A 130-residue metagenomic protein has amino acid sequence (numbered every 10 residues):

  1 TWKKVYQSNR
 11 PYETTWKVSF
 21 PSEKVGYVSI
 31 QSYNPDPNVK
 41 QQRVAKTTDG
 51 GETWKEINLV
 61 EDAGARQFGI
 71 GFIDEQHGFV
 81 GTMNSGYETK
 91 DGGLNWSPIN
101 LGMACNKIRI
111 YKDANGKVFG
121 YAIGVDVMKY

Functional and structural regions predicted by a protein language model:
T1-R10, Q42-N58, G86-M103, D126-Y130: Asp-box/BNR beta-propeller loop motif
E13-S19, A65-G69, A104-Y111: Repeated scaffold domains used in trafficking and secretory/extracellular systems, primarily beta-propellers
K24-V28, Q76-F79, G116-Y121: Entry beta-strands of beta-propeller and related beta-repeat scaffolds
S29-S32, T82, G124: Recurrent small/Gly-Pro-centered beta-turn motifs in extracellular repeat architectures
Y33-P37, V127-M128: Short glycine/acidic-enriched loop and turn motifs that connect beta-strands
K40-Q42, N84, V118: Repetitive beta-architecture junctions, highlighting loop-to-beta-strand starts across blade-like repeats
E61-S85: Loop/turn-rich, solvent-exposed surfaces of beta-rich toroidal or solenoidal domains
R109-Y130: Blade-level signature of beta-propeller repeat domains, shared across WD40, Kelch, NHL, RCC1 and BNR/Asp-box propellers
